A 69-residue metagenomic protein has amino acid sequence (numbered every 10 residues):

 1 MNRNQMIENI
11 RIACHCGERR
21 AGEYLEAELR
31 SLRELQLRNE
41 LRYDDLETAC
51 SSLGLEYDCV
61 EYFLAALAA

Functional and structural regions predicted by a protein language model:
M1, A68-A69: C-terminal end-of-chain micro-motif
M1-A27: N-terminal acidic leader/helix
I7-A13, L32, L46-C50: Leucine-/aliphatic-rich long alpha-helical segments
E23-N39: Amphipathic alpha-helical segments that form the core helices of the histone-fold
Q36-A68: Short, charged early-sequence alpha-helical segments and their helix-coil boundaries
